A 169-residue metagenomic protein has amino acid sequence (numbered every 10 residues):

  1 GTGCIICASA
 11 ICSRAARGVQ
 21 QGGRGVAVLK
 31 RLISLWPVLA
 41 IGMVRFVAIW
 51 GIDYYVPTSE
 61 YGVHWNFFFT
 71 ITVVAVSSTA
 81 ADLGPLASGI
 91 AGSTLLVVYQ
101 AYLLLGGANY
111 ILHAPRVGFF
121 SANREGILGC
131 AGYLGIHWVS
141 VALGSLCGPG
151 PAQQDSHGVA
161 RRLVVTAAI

Functional and structural regions predicted by a protein language model:
G1-I169: Alpha-helical transmembrane segments and their immediate juxtamembrane cytosolic regions
